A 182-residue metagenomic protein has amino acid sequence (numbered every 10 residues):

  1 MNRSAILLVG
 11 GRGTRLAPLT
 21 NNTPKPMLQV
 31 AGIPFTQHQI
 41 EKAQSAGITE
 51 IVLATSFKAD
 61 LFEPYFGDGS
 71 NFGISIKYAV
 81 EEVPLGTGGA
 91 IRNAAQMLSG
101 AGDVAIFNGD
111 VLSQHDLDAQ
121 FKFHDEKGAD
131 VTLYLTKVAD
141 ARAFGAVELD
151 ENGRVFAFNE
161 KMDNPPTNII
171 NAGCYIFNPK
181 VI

Functional and structural regions predicted by a protein language model:
M1-L7, Q29, I33-N108, Q114-A119: Conserved N-terminal catalytic core of the sugar/cofactor nucleotidyltransferase
V9-L16: Conserved adenylation A10 loop of the ANL superfamily
G11, D110, K137: Active-site glycine-centered loops adjacent to acidic/histidine catalytic or metal-binding residues that shape
R12, T23, K58: A generic "binding-loop/recognition-motif" signal
A17, L28, R92, I182: Nucleotide phosphate-binding site architecture
P18-N21, K161: Conserved catalytic-core motifs of eukaryotic protein kinase domains, centered on the activation segment
N22-K25, I74: A short helix-loop-beta submotif of the ANL/AMP-binding
Q114-V181: Conserved core of the sugar-phosphate nucleotidyltransferase
